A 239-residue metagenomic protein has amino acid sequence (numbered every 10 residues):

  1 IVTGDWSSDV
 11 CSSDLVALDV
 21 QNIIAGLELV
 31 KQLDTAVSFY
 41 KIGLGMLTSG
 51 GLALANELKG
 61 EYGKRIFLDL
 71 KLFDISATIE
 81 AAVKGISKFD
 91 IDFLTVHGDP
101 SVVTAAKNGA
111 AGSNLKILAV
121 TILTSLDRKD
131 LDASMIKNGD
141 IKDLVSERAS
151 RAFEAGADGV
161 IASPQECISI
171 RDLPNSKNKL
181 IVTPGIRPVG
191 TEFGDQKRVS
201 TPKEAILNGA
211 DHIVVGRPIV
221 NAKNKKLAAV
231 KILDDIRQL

Functional and structural regions predicted by a protein language model:
I1-C11: Single conserved hydrophobic/aromatic residue that forms the stacking wall/gate of nucleotide- or nucleobase-binding
S13-I23, D69-I75, R128-D143, R187-S200: Active-site mouth loops of central-metabolism enzymes
S13-L18, Y40-I42, I66-L70, L94-V96 (+4 more regions): Hydrophobic faces of well-ordered beta-strands that scaffold small-molecule active sites in alpha/beta enzyme cores
Q21-Q32, S76-G85, I141-R151, K197-E204: Short, acidic/polar
T35, E61, F89, A155 (+1 more regions): Structural motif
T78-G159, S163-L180, I186-T191: Conserved anion-binding
F89-V102, R187-P188, R198-A228: Glycine-rich phosphate-binding active-site loops on the catalytic face of alpha/beta enzymes
T104-G109, I219-L239: C-terminal helical cap(s) of enzyme catalytic domains, especially alpha/beta-barrels
